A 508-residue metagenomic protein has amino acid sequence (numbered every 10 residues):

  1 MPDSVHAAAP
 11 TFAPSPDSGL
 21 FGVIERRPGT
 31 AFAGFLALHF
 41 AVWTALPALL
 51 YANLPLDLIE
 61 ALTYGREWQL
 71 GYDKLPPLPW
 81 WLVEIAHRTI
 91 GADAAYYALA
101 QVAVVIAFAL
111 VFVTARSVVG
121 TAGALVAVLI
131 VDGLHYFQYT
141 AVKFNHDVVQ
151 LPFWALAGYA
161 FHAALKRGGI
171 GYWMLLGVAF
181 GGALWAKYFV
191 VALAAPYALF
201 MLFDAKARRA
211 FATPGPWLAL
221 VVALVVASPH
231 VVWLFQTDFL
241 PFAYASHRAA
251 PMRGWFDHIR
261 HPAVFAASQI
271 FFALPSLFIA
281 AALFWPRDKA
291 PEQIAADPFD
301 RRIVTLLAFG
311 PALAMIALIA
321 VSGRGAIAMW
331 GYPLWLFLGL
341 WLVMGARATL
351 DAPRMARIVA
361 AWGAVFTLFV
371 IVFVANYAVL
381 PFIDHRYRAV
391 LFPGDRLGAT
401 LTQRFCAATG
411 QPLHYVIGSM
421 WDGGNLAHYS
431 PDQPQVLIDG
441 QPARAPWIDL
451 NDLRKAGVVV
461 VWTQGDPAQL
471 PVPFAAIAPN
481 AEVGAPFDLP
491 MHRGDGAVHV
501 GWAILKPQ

Functional and structural regions predicted by a protein language model:
V23, V111-G133, L151-P152: Transmembrane-helix signature of polytopic, membrane-embedded enzymes that assemble or transfer cell-envelope glycans
L36-L38, A127-D132, F180, L184: Short helix- or helix-capping micro-motifs that position conserved polar/aromatic residues at function-defining sites
W68, R302, L306, S322-I358: Hydrophobic/aromatic-rich transmembrane helices and adjacent perimembrane loops
A98-V119, L156-A160: Transmembrane-helix motifs of polytopic, lipid-linked glycan transferases
R116, A157-W173, A346: Membrane-interface transmembrane helices that cradle and orient dolichyl/undecaprenyl
Y139-Q150: Short acidic/glycine- and proline-prone juxtamembrane loop motifs at membrane-interface regions of multi-pass membrane
A194-D300, P311, I316, V321: Transmembrane-lumen/periplasm boundary regions of multi-pass, lipid-linked membrane glycan transferases
R324-A328, L350-L413, M420-V436, Q441-A443 (+3 more regions): Membrane-proximal, lumen/periplasm-facing interface regions of secretory-pathway glyco- and lipid-modifying enzymes
